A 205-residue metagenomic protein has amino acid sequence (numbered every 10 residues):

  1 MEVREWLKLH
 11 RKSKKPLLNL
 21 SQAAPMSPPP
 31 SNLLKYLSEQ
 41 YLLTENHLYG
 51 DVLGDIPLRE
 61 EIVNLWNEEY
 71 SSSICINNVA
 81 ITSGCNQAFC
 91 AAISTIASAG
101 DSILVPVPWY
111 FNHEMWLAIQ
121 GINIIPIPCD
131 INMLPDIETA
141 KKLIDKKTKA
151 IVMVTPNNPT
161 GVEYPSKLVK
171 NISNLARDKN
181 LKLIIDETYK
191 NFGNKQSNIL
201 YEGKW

Functional and structural regions predicted by a protein language model:
M1-G84, A91: N-terminal small-domain helix-loop-helix segment of the aminotransferase-like
R11-K12, L42, A97, I144-D145 (+1 more regions): Residue-level signal for alpha-helix termini/capping positions
L20, T155-N158: Flexible low-complexity scaffold tracts in large eukaryotic assembly proteins
P28, F89, H113-E114, T160-G161: Glycine/Thr-rich phosphate-binding loops of Rossmann-like dinucleotide-binding domains
S73-V79, G100-S102, K147: Short acidic capping loops at alpha-helix termini that bridge into adjacent secondary structure
T95-L117: Conserved PLP-anchoring active-site segment centered on the Schiff-base-forming lysine
V107, P126-D130: Short beta->alpha connector loops at strand-helix junctions that form conserved, small/polar/Pro-enriched
A118, I125, L134-A150, P159-W205: Active-site pre-lysine segment of PLP-dependent enzymes
